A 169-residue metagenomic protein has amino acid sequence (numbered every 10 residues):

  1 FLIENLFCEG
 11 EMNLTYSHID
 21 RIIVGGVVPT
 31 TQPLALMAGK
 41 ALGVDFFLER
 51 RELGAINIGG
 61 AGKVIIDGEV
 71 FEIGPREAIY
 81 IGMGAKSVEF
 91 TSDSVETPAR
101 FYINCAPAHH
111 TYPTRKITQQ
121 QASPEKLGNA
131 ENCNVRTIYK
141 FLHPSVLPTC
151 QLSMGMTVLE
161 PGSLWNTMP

Functional and structural regions predicted by a protein language model:
F1-L6, G10-N13: A structured, charge-rich N-terminal accessory region that forms the first stable segment of a protein and links
G10-A41, V135-P169: A short glycine-rich, His/Asp/Glu-containing loop-to-beta-strand
A35-M37, E72-R76, R115-I117: Short amphipathic beta-strand/extended segments with alternating polar/hydrophobic composition
L42-F47, E69-F71: Long alpha-helical, hydrophobic tracts
F47-K63, M156-P161, P169: Short, conserved beta-strand element in jelly-roll/cupin
D67-M83: Short acidic-glycine-tyrosine-enriched beta hairpin
A78-I79, M83-T91, W165: Histidine-centered metal-chelating micro-motifs
T91-C150, M154-M156: Surface-exposed beta-loop interaction hotspot
